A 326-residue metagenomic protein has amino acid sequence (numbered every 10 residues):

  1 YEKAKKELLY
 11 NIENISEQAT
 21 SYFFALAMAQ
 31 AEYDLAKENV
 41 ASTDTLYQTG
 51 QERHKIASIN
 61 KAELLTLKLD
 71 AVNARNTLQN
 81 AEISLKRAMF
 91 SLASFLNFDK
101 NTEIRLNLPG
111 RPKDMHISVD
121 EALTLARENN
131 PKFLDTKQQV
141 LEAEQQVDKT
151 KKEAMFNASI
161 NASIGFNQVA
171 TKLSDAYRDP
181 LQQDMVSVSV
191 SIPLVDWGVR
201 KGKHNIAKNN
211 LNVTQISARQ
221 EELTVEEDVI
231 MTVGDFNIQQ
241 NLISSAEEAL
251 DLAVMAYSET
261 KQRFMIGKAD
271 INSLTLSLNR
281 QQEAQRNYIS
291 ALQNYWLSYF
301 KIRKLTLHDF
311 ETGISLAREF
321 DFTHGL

Functional and structural regions predicted by a protein language model:
K6, I12-L125, D235, Q239 (+3 more regions): Periplasmic alpha-helical coiled-coil/stalk elements that build and connect Gram-negative outer-membrane
N11, I15-D34, E52, A88 (+3 more regions): Amphipathic alpha-helical coiled-coil segments
F23, S159, S187-S189, V233: Membrane-embedded beta-strand positions in outer-membrane beta-barrel channels/transporters
L46, D70, E153, S163-N167 (+3 more regions): Outer-membrane beta-barrel pore domains and translocons
K100-L141, P193-L194, E222, V233 (+2 more regions): Bacterial Sec-pathway N-terminal export signals of envelope proteins
R105-S118, D148, K152, N161-D196 (+2 more regions): Small/polar, glycine/serine/threonine/aspartate-rich low-complexity segments that form flexible
T136, A158-A162, V190, Y299: Membrane-embedded beta-strand positions of outer-membrane beta-barrel proteins
N287-L326: Acidic, low-complexity, intrinsically disordered peripheral segments
